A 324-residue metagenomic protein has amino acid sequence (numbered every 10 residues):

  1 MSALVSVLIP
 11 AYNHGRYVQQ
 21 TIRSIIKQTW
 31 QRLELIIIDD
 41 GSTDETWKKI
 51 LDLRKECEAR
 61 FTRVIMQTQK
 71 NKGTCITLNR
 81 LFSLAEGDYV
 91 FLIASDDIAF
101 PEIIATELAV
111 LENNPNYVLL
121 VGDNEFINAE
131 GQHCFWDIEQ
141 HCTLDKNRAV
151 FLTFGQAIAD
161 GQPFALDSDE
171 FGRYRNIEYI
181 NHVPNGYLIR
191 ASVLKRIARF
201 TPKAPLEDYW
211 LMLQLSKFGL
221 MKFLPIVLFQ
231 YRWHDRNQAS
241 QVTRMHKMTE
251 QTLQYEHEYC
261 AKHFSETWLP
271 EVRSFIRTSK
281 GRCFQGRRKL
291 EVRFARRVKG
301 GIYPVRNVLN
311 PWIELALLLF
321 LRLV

Functional and structural regions predicted by a protein language model:
M1-K27: N-proximal low-complexity "stem/linker" segments adjacent to membrane-targeting elements
A3-V5, I26-I37, E45, F61-V64: Short loop->beta transition adjacent to catalytic acidic/histidine clusters or analogous donor-positioning motifs
Q19, D44-L53, L78, I98 (+1 more regions): Acidic helix N-cap motif at the loop->helix transition within catalytic regions of sugar-transfer enzymes
D39-K49, K72, A94: A conserved acidic beta->alpha catalytic loop
T68-A85, I98, T106: Glycine-rich, basic loop-to-helix element that forms the pyrophosphate-binding segment of sugar-nucleotide handling
S83, K146-M245, T252: Conserved nucleotide-sugar donor-binding catalytic segment
V90: Short aromatic/hydrophobic "clamp" motif used to bind/position activated sugar donors
E102-V150: Conserved donor NDP-sugar-binding/catalytic core segment of glycosyltransferases
